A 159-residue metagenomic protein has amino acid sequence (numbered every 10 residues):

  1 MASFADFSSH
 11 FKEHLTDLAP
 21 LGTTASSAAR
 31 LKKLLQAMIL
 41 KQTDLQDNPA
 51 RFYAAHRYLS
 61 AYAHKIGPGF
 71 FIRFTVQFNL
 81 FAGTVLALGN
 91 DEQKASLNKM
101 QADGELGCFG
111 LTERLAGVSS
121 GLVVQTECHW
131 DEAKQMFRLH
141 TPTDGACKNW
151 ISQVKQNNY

Functional and structural regions predicted by a protein language model:
M1-C108, R114-S120, W130-R138: Amphipathic, small/basic residue-rich leader segments at the start of a protein or domain
E105, V124, N158: Residues that flank catalytic or metal-binding motifs in active/ligand-binding sites
S119-V124, W150-V154: Short acidic, glycine/serine/threonine-rich loops at helix termini
Q125-H129: Short, surface-exposed charged micro-motifs
E132-Y159: A short core secondary-structure module
